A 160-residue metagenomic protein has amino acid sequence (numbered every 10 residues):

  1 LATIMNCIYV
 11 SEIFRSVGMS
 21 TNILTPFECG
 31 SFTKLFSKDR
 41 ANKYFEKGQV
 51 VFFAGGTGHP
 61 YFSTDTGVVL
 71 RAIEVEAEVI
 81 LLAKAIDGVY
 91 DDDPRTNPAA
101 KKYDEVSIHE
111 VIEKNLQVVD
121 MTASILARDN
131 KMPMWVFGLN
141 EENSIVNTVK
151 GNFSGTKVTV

Functional and structural regions predicted by a protein language model:
L1-V160: C-terminal catalytic "cap/lid" subdomain
